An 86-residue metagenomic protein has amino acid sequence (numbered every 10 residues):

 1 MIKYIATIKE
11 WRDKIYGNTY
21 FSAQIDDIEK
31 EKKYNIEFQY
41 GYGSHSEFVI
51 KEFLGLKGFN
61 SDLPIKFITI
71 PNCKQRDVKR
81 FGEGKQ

Functional and structural regions predicted by a protein language model:
M1-Q86: Catalytic phosphate/metal-binding cores of nucleic-acid and nucleotide-processing enzymes, i.e., regions that mediate
